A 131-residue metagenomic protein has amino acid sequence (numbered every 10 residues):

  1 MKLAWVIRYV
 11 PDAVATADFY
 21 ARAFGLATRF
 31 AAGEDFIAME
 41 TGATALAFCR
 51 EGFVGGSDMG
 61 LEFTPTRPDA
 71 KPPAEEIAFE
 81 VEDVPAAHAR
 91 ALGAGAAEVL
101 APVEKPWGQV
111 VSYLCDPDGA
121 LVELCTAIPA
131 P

Functional and structural regions predicted by a protein language model:
M1-A4, L26-F79, A86-C115, T126-P131: Vicinal oxygen chelate
Y9-D12, P106: Conserved beta-strand-loop-alpha-helix junction that forms the acyl-donor binding cleft
V10, A78-V81: A short, basic/aromatic alpha-helical/loop segment that forms part of the nucleotidyl-sugar donor-binding site
D12-T16, A87: Short phosphate-engaging motifs
T16-A21, A91, G119: Conserved active-site tyrosine of GNAT-family acetyltransferases
